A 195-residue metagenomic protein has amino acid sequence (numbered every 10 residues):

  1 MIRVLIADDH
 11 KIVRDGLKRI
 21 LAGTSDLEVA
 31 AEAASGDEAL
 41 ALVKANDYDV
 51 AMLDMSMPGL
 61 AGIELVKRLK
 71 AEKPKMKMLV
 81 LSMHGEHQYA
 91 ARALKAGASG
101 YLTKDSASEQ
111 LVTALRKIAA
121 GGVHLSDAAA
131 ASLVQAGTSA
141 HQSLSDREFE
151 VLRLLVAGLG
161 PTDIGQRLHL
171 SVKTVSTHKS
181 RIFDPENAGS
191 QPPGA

Functional and structural regions predicted by a protein language model:
D8, D54, S82: Active-site residues of response regulator receiver
E32-V50: Acidic, metal-coordinating helix/loop segments flanking the phosphotransfer/catalytic sites of two-component signaling
S35-E38, P58-E64: Acidic catalytic/metal-coordinating carboxylates
A39, S180-A195: Basic, Lys/Arg-enriched C-terminal extension of HTH/homeodomain DNA-binding domains
A41, I63-K75: Short amphipathic alpha-helix used as the core "switch/output" element in two-component signaling
D49-A51, M55-S56, K77: The short loop immediately C-terminal to the conserved phospho-acceptor aspartate in CheY-like receiver
Q88-K95, S99-L152, Q191-G194: Short, flexible helix-to-coil linker/hinge segments that flank and couple to helix-turn-helix
V134-S180: Helix-turn-helix DNA-binding segment
